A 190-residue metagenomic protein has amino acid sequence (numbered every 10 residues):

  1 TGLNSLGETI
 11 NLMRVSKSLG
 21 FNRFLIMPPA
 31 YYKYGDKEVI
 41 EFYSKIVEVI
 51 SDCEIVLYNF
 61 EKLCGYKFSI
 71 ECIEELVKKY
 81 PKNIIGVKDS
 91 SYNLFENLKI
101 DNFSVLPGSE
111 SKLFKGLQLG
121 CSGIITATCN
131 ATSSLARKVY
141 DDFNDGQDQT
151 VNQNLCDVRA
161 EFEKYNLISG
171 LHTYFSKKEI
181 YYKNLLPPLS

Functional and structural regions predicted by a protein language model:
T1-K67, I73: Active-site beta->alpha loop and helix N-cap motifs at the rims of alpha/beta catalytic domains
R14, F114, T173: Surface-exposed charge patches
L19-G20, I50-C53, K79-N83, K178-Y181: Short helix-capping segments at alpha-helix termini
P29, C129, P188: Residue-level "edge-of-site" marker
P29-Y32, L135, N184: A short acidic, helix-capping loop that chelates divalent metal ions and anchors anionic groups
V47-I50, F60-Y165: Catalytic alpha/beta core domains of metabolic enzymes, predominantly
Q118, N154-L189: Conserved short secondary-structure transition element at the edge of the structured enzyme core that lines
